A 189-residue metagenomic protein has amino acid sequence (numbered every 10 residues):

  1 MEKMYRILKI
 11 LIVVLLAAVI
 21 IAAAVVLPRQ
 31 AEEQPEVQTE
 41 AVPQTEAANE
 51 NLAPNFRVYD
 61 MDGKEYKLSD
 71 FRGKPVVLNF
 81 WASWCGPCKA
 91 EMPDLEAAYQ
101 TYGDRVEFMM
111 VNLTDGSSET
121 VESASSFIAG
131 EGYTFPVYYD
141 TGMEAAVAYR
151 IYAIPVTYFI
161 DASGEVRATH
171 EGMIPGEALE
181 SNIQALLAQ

Functional and structural regions predicted by a protein language model:
M1-A53, Q189: N-terminal targeting signals for export/organelle localization
K9, F159-Q189: Thiol-/selenol-based redox modules, centered on thioredoxin-like and closely related oxidoreductase domains
E50, N55-V76, Q100: A short beta-strand-turn-helix
R72, F80-A97: Conserved redox-active cysteine motifs that mediate thiol-disulfide chemistry, especially di-cysteine Cys-X(1-2)-Cys
R72-K74, D104, Y133-T134, I151: Active-site acidic short loop of glycosyltransferases
K74-P75, M92-N112, A129, G176 (+2 more regions): Conserved helix-turn-beta segment immediately C-terminal to the redox Cys motif in thioredoxin-like folds
V106-E119, T134-G142: Thiol-based oxidoreductase modules, predominantly thioredoxin-like and allied folds used for disulfide exchange
S125-S163: Short, internal strand/loop/helix patches that form the active-site neighborhood or redox-interaction surface
